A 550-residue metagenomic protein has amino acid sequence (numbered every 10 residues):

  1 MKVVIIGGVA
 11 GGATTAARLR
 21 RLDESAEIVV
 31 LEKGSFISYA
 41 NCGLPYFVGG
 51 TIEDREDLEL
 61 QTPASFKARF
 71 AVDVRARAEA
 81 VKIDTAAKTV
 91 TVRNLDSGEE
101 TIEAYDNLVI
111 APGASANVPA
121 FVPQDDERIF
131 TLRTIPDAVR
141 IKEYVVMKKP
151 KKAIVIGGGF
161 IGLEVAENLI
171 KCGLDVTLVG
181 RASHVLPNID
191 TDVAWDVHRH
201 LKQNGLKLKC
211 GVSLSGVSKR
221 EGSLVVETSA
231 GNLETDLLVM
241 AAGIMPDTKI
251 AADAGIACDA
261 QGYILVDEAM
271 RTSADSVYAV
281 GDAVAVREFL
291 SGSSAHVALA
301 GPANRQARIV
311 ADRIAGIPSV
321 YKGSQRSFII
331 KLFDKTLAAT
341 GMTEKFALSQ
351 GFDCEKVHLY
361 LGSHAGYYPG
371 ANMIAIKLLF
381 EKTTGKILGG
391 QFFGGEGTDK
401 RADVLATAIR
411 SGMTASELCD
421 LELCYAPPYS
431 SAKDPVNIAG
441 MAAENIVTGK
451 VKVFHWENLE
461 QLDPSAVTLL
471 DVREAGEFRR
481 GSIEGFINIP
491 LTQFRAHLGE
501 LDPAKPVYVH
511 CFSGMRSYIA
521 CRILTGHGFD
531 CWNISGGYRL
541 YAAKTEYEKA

Functional and structural regions predicted by a protein language model:
M1, G7-G8, A283-G395, P427-S431 (+2 more regions): Mid-to-C-terminal Rossmann-like scaffold of FAD/NAD(P)H-dependent oxidoreductases
M1-R75, A166-I189, S327, K400 (+2 more regions): Beta1-alpha1 glycine-rich phosphate/pyrophosphate-binding loop at the start of Rossmann-like nucleotide-binding domains
R18-N107, D190-K207, E344-F346, I438 (+1 more regions): N-terminal Rossmann-like dinucleotide/flavin-binding domain of flavoprotein oxidoreductases that bind FAD/FMN
S25-E27, R69, R75-D96, E103 (+1 more regions): A Rossmann-like FAD-binding core segment of flavoenzymes
E59, K152-I154, F160-S218, A298-A303 (+2 more regions): Rossmann-like dinucleotide-binding cores of NAD(P)H-dependent redox enzymes
I110-C172, K207-L208, A260, V266-E268 (+3 more regions): Glycine-rich dinucleotide-binding loop and its adjacent helix/turn
D125-K149, V225-E227, N232-I309, V404 (+2 more regions): FAD-site-proximal beta/loop scaffold in flavoenzymes
S416-P427, S431-T468, A475-Y508, F512-A550: Rhodanese-like catalytic fold shared by cysteine-dependent sulfurtransferases and DSP/PTP-type phosphatases
